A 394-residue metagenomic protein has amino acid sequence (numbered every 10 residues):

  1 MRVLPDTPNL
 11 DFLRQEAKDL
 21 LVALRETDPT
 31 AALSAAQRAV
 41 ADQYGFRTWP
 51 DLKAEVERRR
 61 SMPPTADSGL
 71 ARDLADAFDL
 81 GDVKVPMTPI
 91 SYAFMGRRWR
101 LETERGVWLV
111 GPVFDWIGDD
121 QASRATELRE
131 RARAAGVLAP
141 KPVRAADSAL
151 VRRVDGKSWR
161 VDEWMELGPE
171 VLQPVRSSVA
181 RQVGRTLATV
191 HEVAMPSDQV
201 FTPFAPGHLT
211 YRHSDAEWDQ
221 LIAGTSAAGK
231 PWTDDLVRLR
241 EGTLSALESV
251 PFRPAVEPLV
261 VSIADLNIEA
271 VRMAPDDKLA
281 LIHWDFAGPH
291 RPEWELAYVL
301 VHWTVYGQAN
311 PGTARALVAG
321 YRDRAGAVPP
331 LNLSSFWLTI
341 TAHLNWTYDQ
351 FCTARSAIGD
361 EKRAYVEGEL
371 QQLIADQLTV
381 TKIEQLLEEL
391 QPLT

Functional and structural regions predicted by a protein language model:
M1-M62: Intrinsically disordered, low-complexity eukaryotic regions enriched in glycine, serine and charged residues
S61-D147, A274-D277, E388-T394: Conserved NTP-binding catalytic cores of kinases and kinase-like/nucleotidyltransferase enzymes across multiple kinase
S91-E104, L109, P142, L247-W294: Active-site acidic catalytic loop and adjacent metal/ATP-binding pocket of ATP-dependent phosphoryl transfer enzymes
E102-Q199: ATP-binding pocket architecture of kinase catalytic cores
S158-Q173, D219-A227, H343-E361: A glycine-centered beta->alpha junction motif in the catalytic cores of kinase/phosphotransferase enzymes
Q173-D235, E257-L259: A cross-family kinase active-site recognition segment
G224, W346-T394: ATP/Mg2+ or Mg2+-diphosphate-binding catalytic cores that bind nucleotide phosphates or diphosphates via glycine-rich
E293-G326, I340-I358: Active-site activation/catalytic loop segments of kinase-like enzymes and analogous catalytic loops in related
